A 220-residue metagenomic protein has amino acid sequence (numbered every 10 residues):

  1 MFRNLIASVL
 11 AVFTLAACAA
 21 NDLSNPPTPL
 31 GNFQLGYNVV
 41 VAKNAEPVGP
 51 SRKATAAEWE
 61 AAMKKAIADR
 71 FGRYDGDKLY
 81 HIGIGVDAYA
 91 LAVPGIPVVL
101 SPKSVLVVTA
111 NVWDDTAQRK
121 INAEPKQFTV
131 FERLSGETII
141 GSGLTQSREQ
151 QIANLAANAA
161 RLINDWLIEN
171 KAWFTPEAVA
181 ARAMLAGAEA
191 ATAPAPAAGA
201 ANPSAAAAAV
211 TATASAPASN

Functional and structural regions predicted by a protein language model:
M1-A20: Sec-dependent bacterial lipoprotein signal peptides
A11, V112-D115, D165: Amphipathic alpha-helical interaction surfaces
C18-A61, A172-N220: A structural "domain/chain start" motif
N21, N154-A157, R161-L167, W173: A domain-level signal for the structural core that forms small-molecule/cofactor-binding pockets and catalytic centers
P27-A88, N158, L162-W166: N-terminal segment of the mature soluble domain
A45-K53, K120-L162: Short secondary-structure boundary motifs at beta->alpha junctions and helix caps
D75-E124, R133-T145: Surface-exposed short loop/turn segments
P94-P102, G136-N158, A180-P196: Short flexible/disordered coil segments
